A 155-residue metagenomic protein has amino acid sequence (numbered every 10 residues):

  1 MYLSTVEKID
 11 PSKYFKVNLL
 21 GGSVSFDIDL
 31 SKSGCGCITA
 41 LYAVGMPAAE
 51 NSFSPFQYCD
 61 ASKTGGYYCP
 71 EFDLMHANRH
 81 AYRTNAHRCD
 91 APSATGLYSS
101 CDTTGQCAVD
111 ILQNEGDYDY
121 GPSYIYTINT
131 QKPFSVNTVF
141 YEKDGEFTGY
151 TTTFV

Functional and structural regions predicted by a protein language model:
M1-V155: GH16 jelly-roll
